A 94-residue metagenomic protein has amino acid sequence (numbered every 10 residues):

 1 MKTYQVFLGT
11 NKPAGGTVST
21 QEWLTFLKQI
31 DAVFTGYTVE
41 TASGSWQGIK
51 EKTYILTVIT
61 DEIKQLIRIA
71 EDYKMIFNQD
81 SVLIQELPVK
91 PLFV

Functional and structural regions predicted by a protein language model:
M1-V94: Positively charged, small/polar-rich N-terminal and surface patches that mediate targeting and assembly and bind
